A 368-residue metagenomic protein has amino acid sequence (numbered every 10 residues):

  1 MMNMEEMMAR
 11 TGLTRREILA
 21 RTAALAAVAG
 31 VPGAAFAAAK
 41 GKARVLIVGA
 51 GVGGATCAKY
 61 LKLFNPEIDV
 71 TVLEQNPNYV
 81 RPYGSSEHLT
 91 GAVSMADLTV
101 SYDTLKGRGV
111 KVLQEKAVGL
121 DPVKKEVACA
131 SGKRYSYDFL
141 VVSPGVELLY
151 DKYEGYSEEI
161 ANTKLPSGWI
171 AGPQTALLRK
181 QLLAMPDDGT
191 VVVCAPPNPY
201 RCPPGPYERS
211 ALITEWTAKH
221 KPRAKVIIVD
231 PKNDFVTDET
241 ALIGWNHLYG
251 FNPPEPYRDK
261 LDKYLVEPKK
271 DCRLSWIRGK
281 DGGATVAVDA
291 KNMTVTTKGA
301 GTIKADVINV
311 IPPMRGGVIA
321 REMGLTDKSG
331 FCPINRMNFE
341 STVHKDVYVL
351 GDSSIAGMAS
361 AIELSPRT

Functional and structural regions predicted by a protein language model:
M1-T14: N-terminal secretory signal peptides
L13-V31: N-terminal export leaders
V45-N65: N-terminal Rossmann-like FAD-binding beta1-loop-alpha1 element of flavoenzymes
F64-V80: Glycine-rich FAD pyrophosphate-binding loop
G107-G119, Y135, E215-S329: A Rossmann-like FAD-binding core segment of flavoenzymes
K111-F139, S143, E147-L148, V288: Feature captures the FAD/FMN-dependent oxidoreductase FAD-binding
P144-H220: Glycine-rich dinucleotide-binding loop and its adjacent helix/turn
E158-M185, T296, T302-R367: FAD-site-proximal beta/loop scaffold in flavoenzymes
